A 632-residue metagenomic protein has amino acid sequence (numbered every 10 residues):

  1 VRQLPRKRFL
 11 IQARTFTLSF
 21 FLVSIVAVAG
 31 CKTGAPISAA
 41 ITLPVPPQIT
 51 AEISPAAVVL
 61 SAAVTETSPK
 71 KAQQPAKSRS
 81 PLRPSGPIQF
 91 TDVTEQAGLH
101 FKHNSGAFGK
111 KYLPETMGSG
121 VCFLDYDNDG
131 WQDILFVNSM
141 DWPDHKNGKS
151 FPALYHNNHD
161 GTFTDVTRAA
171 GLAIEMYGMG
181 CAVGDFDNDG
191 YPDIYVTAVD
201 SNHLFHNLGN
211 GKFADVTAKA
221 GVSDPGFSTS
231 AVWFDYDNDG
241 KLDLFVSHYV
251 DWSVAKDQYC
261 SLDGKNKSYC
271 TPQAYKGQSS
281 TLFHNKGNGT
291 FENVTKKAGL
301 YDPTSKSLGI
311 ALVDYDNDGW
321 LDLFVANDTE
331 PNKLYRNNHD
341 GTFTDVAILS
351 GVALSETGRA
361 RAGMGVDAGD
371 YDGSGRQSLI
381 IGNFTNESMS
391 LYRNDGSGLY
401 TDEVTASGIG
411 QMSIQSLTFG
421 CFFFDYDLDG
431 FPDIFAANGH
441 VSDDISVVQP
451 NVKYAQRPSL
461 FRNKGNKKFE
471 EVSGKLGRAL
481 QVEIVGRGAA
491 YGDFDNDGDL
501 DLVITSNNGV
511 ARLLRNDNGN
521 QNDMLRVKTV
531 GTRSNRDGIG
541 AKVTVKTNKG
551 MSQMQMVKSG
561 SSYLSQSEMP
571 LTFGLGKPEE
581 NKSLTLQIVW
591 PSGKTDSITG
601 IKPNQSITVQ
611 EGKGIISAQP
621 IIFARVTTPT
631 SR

Functional and structural regions predicted by a protein language model:
F16-A29: Bacterial N-terminal signal peptides
G30-G34: Bacterial signal peptide processing site
S78-T91, H145-V166, S201-V216, Q258-S261 (+6 more regions): Beta-propeller blade repeat segments, especially FG-GAP/WD-type strand-to-loop junctions in 6- to 7-bladed propeller
Q89, A107-F108, Q411, K453-R632: Gly/Ser/Thr/Pro-enriched helix-cap/hinge segments flanking short amphipathic alpha-helices
L99-G120, G148, A170-A182, G221-V232 (+8 more regions): Repeat-based blade/solenoid architectures
G118-N128, H156, Y177-Y191, L204-H206 (+9 more regions): Beta-propeller blade termini
W131-N138, D189-A198, L244-H248, D322-N327 (+5 more regions): Hydrophobic beta-strand segments that make up the repeating blades of beta-propeller and related beta-repeat
V137-K149, H248-Y275, A436-Y454: Short, conserved, GDST-rich strand-edge loop motifs in beta-rich repeat architectures
